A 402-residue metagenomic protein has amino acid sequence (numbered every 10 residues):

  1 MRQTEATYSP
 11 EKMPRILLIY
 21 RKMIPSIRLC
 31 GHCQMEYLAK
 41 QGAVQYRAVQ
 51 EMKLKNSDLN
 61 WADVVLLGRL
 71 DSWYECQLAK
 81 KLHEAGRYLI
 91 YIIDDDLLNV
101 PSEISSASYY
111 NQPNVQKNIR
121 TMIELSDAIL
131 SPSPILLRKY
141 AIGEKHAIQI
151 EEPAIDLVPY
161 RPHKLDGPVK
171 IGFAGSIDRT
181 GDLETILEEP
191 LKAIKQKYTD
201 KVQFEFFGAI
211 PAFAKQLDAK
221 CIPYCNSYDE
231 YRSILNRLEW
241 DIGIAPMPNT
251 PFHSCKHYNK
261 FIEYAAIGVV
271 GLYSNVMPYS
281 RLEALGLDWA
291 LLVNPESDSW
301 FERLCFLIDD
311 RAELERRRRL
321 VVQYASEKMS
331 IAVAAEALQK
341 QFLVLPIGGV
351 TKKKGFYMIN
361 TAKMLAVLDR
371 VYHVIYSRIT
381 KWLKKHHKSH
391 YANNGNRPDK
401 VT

Functional and structural regions predicted by a protein language model:
M1-E75: N-terminal pre-catalytic "stem/leader" segment of glycosyltransferase-like enzymes
K22-Q34, P153-P159, L165-R237: Conserved catalytic-core segment of nucleotide-activated headgroup transferases in glycan assembly
K81, L97, Y109-A128: Membrane-proximal helix-turn-helix segments that form the acceptor-binding/catalytic region of lipid-linked
L82-P101: Active-site proximal beta-strand in glycosyltransferases
E124-P159: Donor nucleotide-sugar binding/catalytic pocket of nucleotide-sugar-dependent glycosyltransferases
G181, D229, S233-A266, L272-E283: Nucleotide-sugar-dependent
L285-D298, F306-R311: Conserved acidic donor-binding segment of nucleotide-sugar-dependent glycosyltransferases
R311-L343, G349-I359: A charged, aromatic-enriched C-terminal amphipathic alpha-helix characteristic of glycosyltransferases across folds
